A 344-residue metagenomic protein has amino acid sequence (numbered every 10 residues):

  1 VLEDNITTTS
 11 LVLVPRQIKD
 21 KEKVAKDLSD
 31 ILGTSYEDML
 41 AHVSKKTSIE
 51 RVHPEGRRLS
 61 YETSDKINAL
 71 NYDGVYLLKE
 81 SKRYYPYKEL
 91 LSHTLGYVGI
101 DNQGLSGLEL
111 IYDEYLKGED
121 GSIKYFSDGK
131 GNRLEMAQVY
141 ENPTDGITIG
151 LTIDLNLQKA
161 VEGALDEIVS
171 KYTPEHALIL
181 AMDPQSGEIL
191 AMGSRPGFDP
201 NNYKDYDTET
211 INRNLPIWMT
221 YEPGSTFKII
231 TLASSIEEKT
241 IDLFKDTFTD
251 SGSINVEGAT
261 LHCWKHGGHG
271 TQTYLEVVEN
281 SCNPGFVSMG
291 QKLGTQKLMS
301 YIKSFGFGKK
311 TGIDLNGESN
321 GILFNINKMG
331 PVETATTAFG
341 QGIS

Functional and structural regions predicted by a protein language model:
I6, E22-D30, A41-G146, G340: Small/polar-residue-rich segments within soluble enzyme cores
I6-T7, V14-I18, R58, E80-K82 (+7 more regions): Solvent-exposed coil/turn segments that connect beta secondary-structure elements in extracytoplasmic/periplasmic
T7-L11, D73, K88-H93, L108 (+5 more regions): Envelope-exposed proteins and targeting segments
T8, K21-S29, S64, N68 (+13 more regions): Extracytoplasmic/secreted envelope proteins and their assembly/folding machinery, especially bacterial periplasmic
T8-A25, G197-R213: A short, polar/charged loop-to-alpha-helix boundary motif
D73-L77, S170-P184: Short N-terminal helix-loop-first-beta-strand/juxtamembrane motif that initiates sensory/input modules
D128-Q138, I179-S225, I230-S344: Beta-lactam-recognizing serine transpeptidase/beta-lactamase-like catalytic domain environment
L134-A177: Conserved, well-ordered alpha-helix/loop/beta-strand core segments that scaffold catalytic motifs
